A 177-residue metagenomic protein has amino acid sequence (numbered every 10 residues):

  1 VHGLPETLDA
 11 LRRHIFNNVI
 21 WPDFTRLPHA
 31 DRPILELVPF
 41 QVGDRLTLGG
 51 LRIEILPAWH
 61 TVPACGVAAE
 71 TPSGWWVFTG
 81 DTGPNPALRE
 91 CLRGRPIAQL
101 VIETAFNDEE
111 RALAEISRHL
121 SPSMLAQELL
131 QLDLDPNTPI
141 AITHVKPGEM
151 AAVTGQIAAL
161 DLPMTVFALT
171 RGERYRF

Functional and structural regions predicted by a protein language model:
V1, V77-F78, I140-I142: Structural beta-sheet core signal
V1-H29: Active-site HxH/HxHxD metal-binding segment of metal-dependent hydrolases
L4-P5, G80-T82, T104: Fold-independent oxyanion-binding glycine-rich loops and adjacent beta-strand/coil segments at enzyme active sites
E6, A58, V145: Hydrophobic pocket-lining residues within nucleotide cofactor-binding pockets
L11, I53, V67, D81 (+3 more regions): Divalent metal-coordination and catalytic microenvironments
P28-E36, G49, P136, L162-T165: A short helix-to-beta-strand connector/capping loop
R32, E36-R89, E173-F177: Core dinuclear metal-dependent hydrolase active-site scaffold
P84-E173: Cap/insert and terminal regions of metallo-dependent hydrolase folds
